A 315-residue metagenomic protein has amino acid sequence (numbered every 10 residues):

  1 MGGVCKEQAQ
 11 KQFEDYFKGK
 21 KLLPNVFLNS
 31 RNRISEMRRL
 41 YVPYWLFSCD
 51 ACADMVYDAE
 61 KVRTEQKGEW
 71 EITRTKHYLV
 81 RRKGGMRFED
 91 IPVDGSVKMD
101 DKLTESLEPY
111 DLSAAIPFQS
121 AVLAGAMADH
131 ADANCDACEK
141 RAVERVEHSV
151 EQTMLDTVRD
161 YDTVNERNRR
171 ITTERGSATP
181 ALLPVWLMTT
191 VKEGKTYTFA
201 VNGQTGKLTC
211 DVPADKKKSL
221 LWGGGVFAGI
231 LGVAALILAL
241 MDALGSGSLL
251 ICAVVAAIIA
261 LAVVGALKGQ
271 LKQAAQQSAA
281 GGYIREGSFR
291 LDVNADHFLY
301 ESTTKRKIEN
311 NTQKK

Functional and structural regions predicted by a protein language model:
M1-T196, K216, L221, A243-L244 (+2 more regions): Charged, low-complexity helical/coil segments in non-catalytic cytosolic or luminal regions
K192-D215: Juxtamembrane amphipathic/hinge helix adjacent to a transmembrane helix
C210-K216, L220-G229: A signal for specific C-terminal beta-sheet/loop modules enriched in small/flexible residues with GP/PG/PP motifs
G223-A239, A256: Canonical alpha-helical transmembrane segments of integral membrane proteins
A235-I251: Membrane-interfacial hairpin junctions
I251-A257: Small-residue-enriched core segments of transmembrane alpha-helices in multipass membrane transport and channel
I258-Q270: Alpha-helical transmembrane segments
